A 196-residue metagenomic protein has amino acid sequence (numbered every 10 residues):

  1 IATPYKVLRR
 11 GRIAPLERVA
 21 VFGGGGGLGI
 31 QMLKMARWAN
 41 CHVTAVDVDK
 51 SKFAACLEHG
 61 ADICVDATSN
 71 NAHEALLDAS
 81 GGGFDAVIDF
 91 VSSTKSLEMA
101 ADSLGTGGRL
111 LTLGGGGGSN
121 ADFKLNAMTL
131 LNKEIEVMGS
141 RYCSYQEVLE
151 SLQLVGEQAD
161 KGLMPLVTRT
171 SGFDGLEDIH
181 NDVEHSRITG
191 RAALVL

Functional and structural regions predicted by a protein language model:
I1-S69: Mid-domain Rossmann-like dinucleotide-binding core that forms the NAD(H)/NADP(H) cofactor-binding site
P4, A36, C56, A100 (+5 more regions): Residue-level signal for nonpolar/aromatic packing positions in well-ordered secondary structure
G11-I13, A54-I135: Glycine-rich cofactor phosphate-binding loops and adjacent beta1-alpha1 units of small-molecule cofactor enzyme domains
A20, T44, R109-L111, M138 (+1 more regions): Structural detector of well-ordered beta-strand residues that form the stable sheet scaffold of enzyme domains
L28, M32, K52, L76 (+3 more regions): Aromatic/hydrophobic pocket-lining residues that form π-stacking "cages" and hydrophobic walls in ligand
D49, G116, C143: Residues in the short beta-alpha loop(s) of Rossmann-like NAD(P)-binding domains
E98, Y145-L196: C-terminal hydrophobic helical "lid"/dimerization subdomain of Rossmann-like NAD(P)H-dependent oxidoreductases
R109, K124-P165: Rossmann-fold dehydrogenase core element
